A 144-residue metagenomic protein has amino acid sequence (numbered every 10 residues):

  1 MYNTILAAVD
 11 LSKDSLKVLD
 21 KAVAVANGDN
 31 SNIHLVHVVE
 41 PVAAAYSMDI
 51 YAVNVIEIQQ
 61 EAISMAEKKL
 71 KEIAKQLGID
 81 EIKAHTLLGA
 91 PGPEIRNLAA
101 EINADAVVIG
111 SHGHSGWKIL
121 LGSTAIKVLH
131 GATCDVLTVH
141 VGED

Functional and structural regions predicted by a protein language model:
M1-K17, I79, G131-D144: Intrinsically disordered or low-complexity boundary/linker segments at protein termini and domain junctions
N3-A52: Small/aliphatic-rich secondary-structure junction motif
V36, K83-L87, L137: General small-molecule cofactor/ligand-binding pocket signal
I50-N54, E101-N103, A125-K127: Short, hinge-like loop/turn segments at secondary-structure boundaries
V53-A66: A short acidic, glycine-rich active-site loop that binds or catalyzes chemistry on phosphate/adenosine moieties
A74-V107, D144: Structural beta-alpha unit
A106-H130: Glycine-rich, Arg-bearing micro-motifs that act as flexible, cationic patches
